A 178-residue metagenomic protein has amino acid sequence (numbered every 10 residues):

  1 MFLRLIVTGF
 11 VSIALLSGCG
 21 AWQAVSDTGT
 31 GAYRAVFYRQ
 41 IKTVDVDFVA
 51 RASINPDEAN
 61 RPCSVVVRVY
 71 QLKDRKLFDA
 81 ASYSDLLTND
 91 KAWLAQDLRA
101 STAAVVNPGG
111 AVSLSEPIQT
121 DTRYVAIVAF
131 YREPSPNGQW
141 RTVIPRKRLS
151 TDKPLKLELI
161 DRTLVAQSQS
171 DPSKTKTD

Functional and structural regions predicted by a protein language model:
M1-V7: Bacterial N-terminal signal peptides that target proteins for export
I13-Y38: Bacterial Sec signal peptide processing site at the extreme N-terminus
V46-E58: Short amphipathic, basic-aromatic surface patches that mediate peripheral association with negatively charged
A59-R68: Short coil-to-beta strand junction motifs in C2/discoidin
L87-A100: Short beta-strand and strand-turn-strand segments in soluble, beta-rich domains
G109-I118: Exposed aromatic-hydrophobic patches
T122-E133: A short, solvent-exposed beta-strand micro-motif common in secreted/extracellular proteins
T142-D178: Glycine-rich, aromatic-bearing surface loops/beta-hairpins
